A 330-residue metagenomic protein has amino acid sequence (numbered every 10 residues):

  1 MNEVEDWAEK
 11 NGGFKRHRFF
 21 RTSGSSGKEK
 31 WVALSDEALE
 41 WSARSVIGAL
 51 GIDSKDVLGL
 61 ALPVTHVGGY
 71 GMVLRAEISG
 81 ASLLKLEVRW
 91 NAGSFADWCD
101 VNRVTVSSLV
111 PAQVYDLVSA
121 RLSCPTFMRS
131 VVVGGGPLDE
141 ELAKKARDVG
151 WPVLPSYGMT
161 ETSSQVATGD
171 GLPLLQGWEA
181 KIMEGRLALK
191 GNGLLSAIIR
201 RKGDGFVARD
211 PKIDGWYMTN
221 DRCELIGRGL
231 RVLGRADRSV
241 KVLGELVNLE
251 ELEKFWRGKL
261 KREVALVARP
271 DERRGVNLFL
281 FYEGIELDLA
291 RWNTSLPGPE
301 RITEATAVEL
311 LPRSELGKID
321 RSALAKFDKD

Functional and structural regions predicted by a protein language model:
E3-R21, D53-V57: Conserved pre-ATP/AMP-binding loop-to-beta segment of ANL
R16-R44: Conserved AMP-binding A3 loop
S25, G135, G158, D221 (+1 more regions): Active-site glycine-centered loops adjacent to acidic/histidine catalytic or metal-binding residues that shape
A33-A49, D53, V57-D116, L154: AMP-binding/adenylate-forming
S119-G171, K181: Gly/Ser/Thr-rich phosphate-binding loop
L174, M183-G215, R235, E245-V247: Conserved ATP/PPi-binding loop(s) of AMP-dependent carboxylate-activating enzymes
D214-G215, N220-E300: AMP-binding/adenylate-forming catalytic core of the ANL superfamily
V240, F279-E283, N293-D330: Conserved C-terminal "lid"/linker of ANL adenylate-forming enzymes
